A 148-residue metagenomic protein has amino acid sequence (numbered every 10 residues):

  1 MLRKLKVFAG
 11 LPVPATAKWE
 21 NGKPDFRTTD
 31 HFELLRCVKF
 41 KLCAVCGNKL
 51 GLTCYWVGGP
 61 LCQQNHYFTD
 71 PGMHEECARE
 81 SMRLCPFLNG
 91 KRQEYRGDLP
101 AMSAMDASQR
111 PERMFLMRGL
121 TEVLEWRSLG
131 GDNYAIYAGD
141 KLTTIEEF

Functional and structural regions predicted by a protein language model:
K18-L34, C54-P60: Short Cys/His-rich Zn2+-coordinating modules
F40, C54, P71: Residues immediately within or flanking Cys/His clusters that coordinate Zn2+ in small zinc-binding modules
C43-G47, H74: Short cysteine-rich clusters marking metal-coordination/redox-active sites
C46-K49, E80: Cys/His-rich metal-chelating microdomains
L50-T53, R83-L84: Short, non-ligating residues that shape and space the ligands of small metal-coordination modules and catalytic
G59-P71: Short linker/helix segments within small regulatory modules
P71-Q93: Short metal-binding segments enriched for Cys and/or His
P86-F148: Intrinsically disordered, low-complexity, charge-dense segments enriched in Lys/Arg and Glu/Asp interspersed
